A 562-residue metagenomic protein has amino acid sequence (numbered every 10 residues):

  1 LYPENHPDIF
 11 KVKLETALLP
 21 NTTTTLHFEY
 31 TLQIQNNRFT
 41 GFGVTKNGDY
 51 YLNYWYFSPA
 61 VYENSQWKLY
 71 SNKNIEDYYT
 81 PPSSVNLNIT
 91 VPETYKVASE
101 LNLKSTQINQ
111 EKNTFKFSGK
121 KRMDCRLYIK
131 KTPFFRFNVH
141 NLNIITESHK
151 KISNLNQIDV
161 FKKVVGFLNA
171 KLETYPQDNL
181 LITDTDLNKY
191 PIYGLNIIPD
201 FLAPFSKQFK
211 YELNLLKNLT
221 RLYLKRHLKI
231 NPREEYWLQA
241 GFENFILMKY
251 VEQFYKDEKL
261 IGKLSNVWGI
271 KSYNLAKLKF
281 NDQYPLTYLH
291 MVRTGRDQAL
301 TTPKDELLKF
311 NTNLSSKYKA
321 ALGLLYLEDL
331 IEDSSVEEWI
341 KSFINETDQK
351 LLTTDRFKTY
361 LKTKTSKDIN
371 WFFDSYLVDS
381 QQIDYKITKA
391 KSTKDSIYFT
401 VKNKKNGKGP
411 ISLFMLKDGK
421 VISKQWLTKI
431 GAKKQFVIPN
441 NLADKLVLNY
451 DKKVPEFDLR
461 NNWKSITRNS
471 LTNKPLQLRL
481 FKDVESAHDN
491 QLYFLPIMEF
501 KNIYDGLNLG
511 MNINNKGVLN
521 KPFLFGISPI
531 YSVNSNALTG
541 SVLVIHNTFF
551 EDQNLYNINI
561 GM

Functional and structural regions predicted by a protein language model:
L1-N47, G431-N441: A surface-exposed beta-strand-loop module
Y2-P3, L26-R126: Extended, low-hydrophobicity, Ser/Thr/Pro/Gly-biased non-transmembrane segments
T31-F39, K229, Y450-N462: Short acidic/polar inter-strand loop motif in beta-rich domains
L87, K116, F135-L238, F242-F254 (+2 more regions): Juxtacatalytic substrate-recognition/specificity segment
T94-S99, S335-V336, I369-N370, I383-Y450: Beta-strand-rich binding/interaction modules
P176, K304-D305, N311-S392: Amphipathic alpha-helical substructures
E234, A240-L322: Acidic/His/Gly-enriched intrinsically disordered linker/tail segments that often contain short helix/coil "MoRF-like"
L427, V437-I438, N449-D552: Outer-membrane beta-barrel initiation region
